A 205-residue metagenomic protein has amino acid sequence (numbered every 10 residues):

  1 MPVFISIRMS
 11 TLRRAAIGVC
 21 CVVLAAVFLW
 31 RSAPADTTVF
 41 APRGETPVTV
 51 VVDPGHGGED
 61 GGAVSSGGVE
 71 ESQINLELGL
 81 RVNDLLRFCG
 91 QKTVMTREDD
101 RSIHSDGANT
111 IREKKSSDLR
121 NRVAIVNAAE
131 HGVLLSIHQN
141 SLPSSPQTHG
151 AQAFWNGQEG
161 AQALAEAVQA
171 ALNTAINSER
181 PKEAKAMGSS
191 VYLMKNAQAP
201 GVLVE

Functional and structural regions predicted by a protein language model:
M1-E205: Catalytic-site microenvironment of enzymes that process N-acetyl-hexosamine-containing cell-wall polysaccharides
